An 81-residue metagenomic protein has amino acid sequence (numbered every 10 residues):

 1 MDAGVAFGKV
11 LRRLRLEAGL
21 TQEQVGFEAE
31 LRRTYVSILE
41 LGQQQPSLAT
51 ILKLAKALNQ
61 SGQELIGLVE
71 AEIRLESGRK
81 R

Functional and structural regions predicted by a protein language model:
M1-A6, R74-S77: A detector for short, charged/polar N-terminal pre-domain segments
K9-E28, K80: Short basic helix-loop element that most often maps to the first helix and adjoining turn of HTH DNA-binding modules
L11, Q22, R33, L48-I51: Helix-turn-helix DNA-binding elements, focusing on the entry/boundary residues of the two helices that contact DNA
L11, V25-G26, V36-L39, L65: Conserved hydrophobic/aromatic packing and binding residues within compact polymer-binding modules
E30, A49-E64: DNA major-groove recognition helix of helix-turn-helix/homeodomain DNA-binding modules
E30-P46: Recognition helix of helix-turn-helix/homeodomain-like DNA-binding domains that insert into the DNA major groove
E40, T50, V69: DNA major-groove recognition helix of helix-turn-helix
K56, I66-R81: Short, charged recognition helix plus adjacent turn of helix-turn-helix-like nucleic-acid-binding domains
